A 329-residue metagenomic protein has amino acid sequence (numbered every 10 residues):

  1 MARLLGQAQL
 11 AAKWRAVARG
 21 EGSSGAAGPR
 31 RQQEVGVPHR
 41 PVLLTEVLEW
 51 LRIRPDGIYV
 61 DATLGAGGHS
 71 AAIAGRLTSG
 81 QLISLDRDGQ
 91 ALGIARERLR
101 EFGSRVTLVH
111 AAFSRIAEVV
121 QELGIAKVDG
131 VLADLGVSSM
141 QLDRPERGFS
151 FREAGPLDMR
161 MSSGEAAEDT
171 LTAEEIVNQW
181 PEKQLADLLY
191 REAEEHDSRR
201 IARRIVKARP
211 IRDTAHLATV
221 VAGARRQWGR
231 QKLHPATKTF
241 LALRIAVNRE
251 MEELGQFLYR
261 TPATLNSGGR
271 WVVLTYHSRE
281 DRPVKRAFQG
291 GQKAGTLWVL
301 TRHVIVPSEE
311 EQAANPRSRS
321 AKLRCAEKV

Functional and structural regions predicted by a protein language model:
A2-V329: S-adenosyl-L-methionine-dependent methyltransferase catalytic core, i.e., the SAM/SAH-binding region
